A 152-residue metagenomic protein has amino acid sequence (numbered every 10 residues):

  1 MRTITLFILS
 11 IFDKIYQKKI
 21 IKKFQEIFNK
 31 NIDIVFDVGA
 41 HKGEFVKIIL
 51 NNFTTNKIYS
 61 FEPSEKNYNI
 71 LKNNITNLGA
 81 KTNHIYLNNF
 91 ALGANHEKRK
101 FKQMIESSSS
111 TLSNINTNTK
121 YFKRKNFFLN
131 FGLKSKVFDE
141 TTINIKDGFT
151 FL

Functional and structural regions predicted by a protein language model:
M1-L152: Phosphate/nucleotide-binding beta-alpha loop and adjacent structural elements of enzyme active sites
